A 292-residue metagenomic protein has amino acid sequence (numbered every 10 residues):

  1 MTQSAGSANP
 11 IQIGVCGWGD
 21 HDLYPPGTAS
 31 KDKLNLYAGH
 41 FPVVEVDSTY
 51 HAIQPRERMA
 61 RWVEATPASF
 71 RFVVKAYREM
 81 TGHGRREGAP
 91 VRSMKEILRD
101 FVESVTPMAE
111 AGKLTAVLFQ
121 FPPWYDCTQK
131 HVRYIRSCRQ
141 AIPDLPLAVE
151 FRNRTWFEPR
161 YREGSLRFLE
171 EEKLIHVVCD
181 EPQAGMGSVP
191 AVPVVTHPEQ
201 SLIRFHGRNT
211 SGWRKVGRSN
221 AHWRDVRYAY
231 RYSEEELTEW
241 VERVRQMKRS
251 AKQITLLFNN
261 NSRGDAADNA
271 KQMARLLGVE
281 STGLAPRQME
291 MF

Functional and structural regions predicted by a protein language model:
T2-F292: Residues lining hydrophobic/aromatic ligand-binding pockets adjacent to catalytic sites
